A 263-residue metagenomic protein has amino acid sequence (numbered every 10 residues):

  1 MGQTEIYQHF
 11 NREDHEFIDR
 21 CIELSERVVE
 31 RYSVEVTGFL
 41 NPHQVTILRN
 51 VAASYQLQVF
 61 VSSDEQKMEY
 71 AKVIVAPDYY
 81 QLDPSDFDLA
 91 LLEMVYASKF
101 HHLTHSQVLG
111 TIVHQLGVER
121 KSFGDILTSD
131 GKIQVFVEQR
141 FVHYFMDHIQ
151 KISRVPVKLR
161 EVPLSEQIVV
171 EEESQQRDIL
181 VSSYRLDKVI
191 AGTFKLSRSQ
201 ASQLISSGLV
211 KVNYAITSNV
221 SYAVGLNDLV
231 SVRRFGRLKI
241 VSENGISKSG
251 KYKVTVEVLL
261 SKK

Functional and structural regions predicted by a protein language model:
M1-D187, T193, I216, G236-K263: Ferredoxin-like alpha/beta domains used as RNA- or RNAP-binding modules
Q134-F136, K211, S231: Structured core elements
L180-L226, S242-E243: A basic, amphipathic helix-loop patch mediating RNA/tRNA/ribosome contacts
